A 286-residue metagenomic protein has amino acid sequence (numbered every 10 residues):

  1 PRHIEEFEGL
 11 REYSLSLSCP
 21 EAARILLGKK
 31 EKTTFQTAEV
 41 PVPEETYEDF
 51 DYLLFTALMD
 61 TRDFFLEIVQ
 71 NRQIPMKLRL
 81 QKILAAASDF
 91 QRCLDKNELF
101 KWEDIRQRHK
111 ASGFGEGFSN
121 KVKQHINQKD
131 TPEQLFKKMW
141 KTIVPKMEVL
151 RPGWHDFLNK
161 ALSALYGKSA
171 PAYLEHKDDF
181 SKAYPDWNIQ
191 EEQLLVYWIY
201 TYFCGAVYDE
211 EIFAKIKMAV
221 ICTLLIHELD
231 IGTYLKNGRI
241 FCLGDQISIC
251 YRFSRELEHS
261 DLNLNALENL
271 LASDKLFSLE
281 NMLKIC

Functional and structural regions predicted by a protein language model:
P1-E12: Well-ordered mid-protein domain cores that form the structural environment of catalytic cofactors
L10-Q107: Charged, amphipathic alpha-helical linkers/stalks
Q73-C286: Hydrophobic, aromatic-lined core segments that form the binding pocket/scaffold for planar heteroaromatic ligands
